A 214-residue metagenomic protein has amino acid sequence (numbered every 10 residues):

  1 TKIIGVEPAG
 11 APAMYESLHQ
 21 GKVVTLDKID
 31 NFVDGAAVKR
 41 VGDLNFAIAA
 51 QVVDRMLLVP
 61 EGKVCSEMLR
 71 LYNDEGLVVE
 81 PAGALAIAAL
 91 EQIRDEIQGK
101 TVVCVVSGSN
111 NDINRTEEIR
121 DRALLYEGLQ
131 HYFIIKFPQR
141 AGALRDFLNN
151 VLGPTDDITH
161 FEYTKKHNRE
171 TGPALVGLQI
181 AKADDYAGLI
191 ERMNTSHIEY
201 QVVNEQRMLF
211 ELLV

Functional and structural regions predicted by a protein language model:
T1-Q51, Q92-P138, L148: Glycine-rich phosphate/pyrophosphate-binding loop at beta-loop-alpha junctions
I4-E7, D34, V38, L57 (+2 more regions): Glycine- and other small-residue-rich loops at beta-strand/loop junctions that grip anionic moieties
A11, V64, I87, K166 (+1 more regions): Positions that flank functional sites
A11-P12, D43, C65, A84 (+2 more regions): Alpha-helix N-cap/helix-start and coil->helix boundary motif
G42-K100: Active-site-adjacent helical/loop segments in soluble small-molecule enzymes
Y72, E80-N114, A174-A181, A187-G188: Extended, hydrophobic interaction surfaces within ordered domains
I113-V214: A conserved regulatory-domain signal marking ACT and ACT-like small-molecule sensing domains and adjacent regulatory
